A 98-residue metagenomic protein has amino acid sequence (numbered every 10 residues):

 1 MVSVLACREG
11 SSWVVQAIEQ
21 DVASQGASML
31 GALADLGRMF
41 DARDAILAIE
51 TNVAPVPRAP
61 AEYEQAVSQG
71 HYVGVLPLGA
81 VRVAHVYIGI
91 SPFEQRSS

Functional and structural regions predicted by a protein language model:
M1-D21: Short aromatic-glycine-(Arg/Gly/Cys) micro-motifs in beta-strand/loop hairpins
M1-V2, L30-S98: Short, charged, surface-exposed hinge/linker loops at domain edges that act as mobile lids or interdomain connectors
I18-G31: A short, exposed loop/beta-hairpin motif centered on an aromatic-Gly-Thr core
